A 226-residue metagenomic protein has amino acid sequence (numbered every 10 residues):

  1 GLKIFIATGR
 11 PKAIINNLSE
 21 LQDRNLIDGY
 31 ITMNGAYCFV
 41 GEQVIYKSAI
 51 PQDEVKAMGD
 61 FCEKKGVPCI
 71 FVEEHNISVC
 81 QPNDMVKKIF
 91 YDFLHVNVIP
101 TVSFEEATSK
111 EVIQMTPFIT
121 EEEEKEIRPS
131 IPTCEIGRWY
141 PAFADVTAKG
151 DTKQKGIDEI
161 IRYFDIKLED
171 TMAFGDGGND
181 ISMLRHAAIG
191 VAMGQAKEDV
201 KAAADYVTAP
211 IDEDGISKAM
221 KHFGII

Functional and structural regions predicted by a protein language model:
G1-M85: Active-site phosphate-binding/coordination module
L2-F5, L26-I27, V112-Q114, E169-T171 (+1 more regions): Short active-site oxyanion
F5, I31, M172-F174, V191 (+1 more regions): Hydrophobic/aromatic beta-strand patches that form the interior of the parallel beta-sheet core in alpha/beta enzyme
T8, N34, M115, I157 (+3 more regions): Residue-level signal for inorganic ion chemistry
A13-N17, E126, G156, S182-M183 (+2 more regions): Phosphate- and divalent-cation-binding pockets in alpha/beta enzyme and binding domains that engage nucleotide-derived
N25-L26, N34, S130-T133, H186-A187 (+1 more regions): Short, structured coil segments at secondary-structure junctions
F61, K65-F174, G178-M183, Q195: Conserved acidic, metal-coordinating active-site core of Asp-based, Mg2+-dependent phosphoryl-transfer enzymes
K167, H186, V191-I226: Asp-based, Mg2+/Mn2+-dependent phosphohydrolase catalytic module
